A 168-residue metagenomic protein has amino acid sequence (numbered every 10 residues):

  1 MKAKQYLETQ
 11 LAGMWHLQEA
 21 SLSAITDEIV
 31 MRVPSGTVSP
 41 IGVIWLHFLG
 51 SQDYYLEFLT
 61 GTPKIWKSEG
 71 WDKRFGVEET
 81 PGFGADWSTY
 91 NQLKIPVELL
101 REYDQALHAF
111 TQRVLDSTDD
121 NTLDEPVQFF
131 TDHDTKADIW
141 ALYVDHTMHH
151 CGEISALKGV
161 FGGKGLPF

Functional and structural regions predicted by a protein language model:
M1-Q5: N-terminal export signals and maturation junctions of secreted/periplasmic proteins
E8-A12, H16-E19, I29-G84, P126-F168: Short, contiguous alpha-helical
L11, W15-Q18, L22, D104-T111: Hydrophobic alpha-helical core bundles mediating ligand binding, dimerization, or RNAP-core interactions
T80-L123, D138-Y143: Acidic/histidine-rich alpha-helical segments that form the ligand environment of transition-metal centers
